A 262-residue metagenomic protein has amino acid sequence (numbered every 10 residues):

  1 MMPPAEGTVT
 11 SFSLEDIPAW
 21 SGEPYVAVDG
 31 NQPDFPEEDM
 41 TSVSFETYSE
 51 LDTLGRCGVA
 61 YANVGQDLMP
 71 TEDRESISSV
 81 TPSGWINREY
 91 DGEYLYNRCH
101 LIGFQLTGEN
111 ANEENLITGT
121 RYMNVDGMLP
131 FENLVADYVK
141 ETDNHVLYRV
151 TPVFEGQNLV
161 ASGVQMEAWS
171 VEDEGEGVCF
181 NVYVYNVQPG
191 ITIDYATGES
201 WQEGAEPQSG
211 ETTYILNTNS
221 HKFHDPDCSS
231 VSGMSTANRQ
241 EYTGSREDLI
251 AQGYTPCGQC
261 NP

Functional and structural regions predicted by a protein language model:
M1-E37: N-terminal, intrinsically disordered, polar/charged segments of Gram-positive cell-envelope systems that serve as
M2-E15, Y195-G210: Intrinsically disordered, low-complexity repeat and linker tracts
S13, P18-S21, P36, G65 (+8 more regions): Alpha-helix initiation/capping motif
P24-F35, S42-F45, C57, S230-Y242 (+1 more regions): A detector of mature, structured extracytoplasmic domains
Y25, F35, Y48, Y148 (+3 more regions): Aromatic side chains
F35-P207: Domain-level detector of nuclease and nuclease-like folds in predominantly extracellular/periplasmic contexts
A205-P262: Mature, structured domains enriched in cysteine- and short glycine motifs
